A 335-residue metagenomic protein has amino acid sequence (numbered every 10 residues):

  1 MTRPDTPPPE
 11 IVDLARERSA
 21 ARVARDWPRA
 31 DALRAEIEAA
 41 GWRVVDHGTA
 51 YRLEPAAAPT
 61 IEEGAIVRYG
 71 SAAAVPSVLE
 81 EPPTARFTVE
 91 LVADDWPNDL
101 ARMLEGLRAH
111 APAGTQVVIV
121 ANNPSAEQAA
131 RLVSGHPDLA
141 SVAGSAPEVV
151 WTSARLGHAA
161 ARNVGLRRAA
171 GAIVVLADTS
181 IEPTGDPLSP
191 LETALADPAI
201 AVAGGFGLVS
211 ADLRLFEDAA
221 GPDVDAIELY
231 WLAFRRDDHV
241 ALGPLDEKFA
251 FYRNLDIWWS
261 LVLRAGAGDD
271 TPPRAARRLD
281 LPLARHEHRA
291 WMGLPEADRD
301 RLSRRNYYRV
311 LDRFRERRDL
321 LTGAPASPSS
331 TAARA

Functional and structural regions predicted by a protein language model:
G70-P82, A201-G204, V209, A233 (+3 more regions): C-terminal, non-catalytic tails of nucleotide-sugar-dependent glycosyltransferases
E105-G114: Short, acidic, metal-binding catalytic loop of nucleotide-sugar glycosyltransferases
A121-L132, I181: A conserved acidic beta->alpha catalytic loop
T152-A169: Glycine-rich, basic loop-to-helix element that forms the pyrophosphate-binding segment of sugar-nucleotide handling
A159, L215-D237, Y252: A recurrent flexible, glycine/aromatic-enriched loop bordering the glycosyltransferase active site that acts as
V174: Short aromatic/hydrophobic "clamp" motif used to bind/position activated sugar donors
G185-F216: Conserved donor NDP-sugar-binding/catalytic core segment of glycosyltransferases
L232, D238, L242-G243, F249-L279: A short, conserved alpha-helix in the catalytic core of glycosyltransferases
